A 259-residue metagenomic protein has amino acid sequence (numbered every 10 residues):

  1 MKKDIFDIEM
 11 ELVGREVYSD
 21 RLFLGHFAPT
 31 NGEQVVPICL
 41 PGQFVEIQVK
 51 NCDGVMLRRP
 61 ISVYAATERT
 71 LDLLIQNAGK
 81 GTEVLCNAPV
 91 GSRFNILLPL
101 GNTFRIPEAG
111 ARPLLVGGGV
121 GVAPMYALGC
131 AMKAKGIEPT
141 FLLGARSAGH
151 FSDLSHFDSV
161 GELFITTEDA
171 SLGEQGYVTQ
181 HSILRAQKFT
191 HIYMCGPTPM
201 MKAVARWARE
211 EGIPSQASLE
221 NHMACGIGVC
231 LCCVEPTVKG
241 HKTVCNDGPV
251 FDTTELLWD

Functional and structural regions predicted by a protein language model:
K2-V90: Ferredoxin-reductase
G14, A65, I165-T167, A217 (+1 more regions): Structural signal for conserved beta-strand scaffold positions within catalytic alpha/beta enzyme cores
D53-I61, G101-A109, C245: Short, Lys/Arg- and Gly-enriched loop/turn segments at beta-strand edges
K80-E220, A224: FNR/FR-type flavoprotein reductase catalytic core
P124, T198, E220-P249: Local cysteine-cluster metal-coordination motifs and their immediate loop/turn environment, predominantly Fe-S cluster
P249-D259: Short microdomains enriched in Cys/His and/or Lys/Arg
